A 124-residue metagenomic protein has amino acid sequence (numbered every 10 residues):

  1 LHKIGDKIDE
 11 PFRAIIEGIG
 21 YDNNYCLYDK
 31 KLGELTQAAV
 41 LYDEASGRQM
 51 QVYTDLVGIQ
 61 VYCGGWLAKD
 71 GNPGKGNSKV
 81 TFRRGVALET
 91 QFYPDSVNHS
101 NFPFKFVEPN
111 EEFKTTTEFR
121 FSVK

Functional and structural regions predicted by a protein language model:
L1-K124: Active-site pocket scaffolds in enzymes
